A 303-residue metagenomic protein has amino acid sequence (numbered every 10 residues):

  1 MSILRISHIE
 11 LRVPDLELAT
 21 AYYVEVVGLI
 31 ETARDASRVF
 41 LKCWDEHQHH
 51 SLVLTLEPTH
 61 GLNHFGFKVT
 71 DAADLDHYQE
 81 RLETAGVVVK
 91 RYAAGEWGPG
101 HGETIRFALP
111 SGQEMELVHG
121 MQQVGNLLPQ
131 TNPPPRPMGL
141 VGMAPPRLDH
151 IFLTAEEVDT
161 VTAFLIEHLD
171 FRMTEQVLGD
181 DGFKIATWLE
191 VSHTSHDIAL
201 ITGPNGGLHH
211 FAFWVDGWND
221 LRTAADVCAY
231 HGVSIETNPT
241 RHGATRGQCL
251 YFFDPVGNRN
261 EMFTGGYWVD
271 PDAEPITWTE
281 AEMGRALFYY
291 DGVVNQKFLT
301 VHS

Functional and structural regions predicted by a protein language model:
M1-E17, H47, L62-F65, L128-D159 (+4 more regions): N-terminal beta-strand motif that seeds the catalytic metal site of vicinal oxygen chelate
M1-Q48, E103, L153-S195: Core segments of cupin and vicinal oxygen chelate
I6-V13, E57-R81, E103-L109, Q113 (+3 more regions): Vicinal oxygen chelate
A19, Y23-V24, L82, G112 (+5 more regions): Conserved active-site tyrosine of GNAT-family acetyltransferases
L29-N63, E114-M121, E175-H209, W214-W218 (+1 more regions): Conserved short beta-strand elements that form part of the metal-binding/catalytic scaffold of enzyme active sites
D35, F40-W97: Ordered, small/hydrophobic-rich secondary-structure cores
E83-A144, T187-W188, G232-S303: Vicinal oxygen chelate
D159-H168, R172, G179-D180, P204 (+2 more regions): Double-stranded beta-helix
